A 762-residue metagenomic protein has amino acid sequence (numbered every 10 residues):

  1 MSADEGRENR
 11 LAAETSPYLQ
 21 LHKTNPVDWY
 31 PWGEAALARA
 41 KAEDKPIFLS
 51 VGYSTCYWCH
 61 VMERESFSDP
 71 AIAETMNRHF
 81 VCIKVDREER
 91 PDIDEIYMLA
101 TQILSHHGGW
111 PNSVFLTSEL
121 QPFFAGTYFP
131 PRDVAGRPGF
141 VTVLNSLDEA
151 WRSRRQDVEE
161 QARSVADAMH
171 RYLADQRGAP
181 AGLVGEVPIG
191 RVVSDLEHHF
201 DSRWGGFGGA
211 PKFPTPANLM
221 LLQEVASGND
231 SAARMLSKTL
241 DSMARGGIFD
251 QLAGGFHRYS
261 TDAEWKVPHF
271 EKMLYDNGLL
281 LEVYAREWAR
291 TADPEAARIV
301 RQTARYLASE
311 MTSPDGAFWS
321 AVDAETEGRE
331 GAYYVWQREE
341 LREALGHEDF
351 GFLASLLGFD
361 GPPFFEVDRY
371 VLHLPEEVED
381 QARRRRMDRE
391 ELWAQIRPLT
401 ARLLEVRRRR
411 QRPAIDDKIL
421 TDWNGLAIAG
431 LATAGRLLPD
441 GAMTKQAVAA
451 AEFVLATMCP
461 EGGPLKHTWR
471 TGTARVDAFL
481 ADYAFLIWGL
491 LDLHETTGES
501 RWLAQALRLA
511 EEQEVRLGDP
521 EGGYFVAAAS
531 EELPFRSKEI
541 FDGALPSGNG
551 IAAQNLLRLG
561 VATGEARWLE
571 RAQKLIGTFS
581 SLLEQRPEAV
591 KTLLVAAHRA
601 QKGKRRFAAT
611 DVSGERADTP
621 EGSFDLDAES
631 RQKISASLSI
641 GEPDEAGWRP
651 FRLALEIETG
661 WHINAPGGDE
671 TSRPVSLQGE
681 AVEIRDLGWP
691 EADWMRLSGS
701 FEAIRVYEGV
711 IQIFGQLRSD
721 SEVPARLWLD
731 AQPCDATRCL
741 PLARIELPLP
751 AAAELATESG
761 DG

Functional and structural regions predicted by a protein language model:
M1-G430, R436-L437, Q573-S623, A654 (+1 more regions): Replace the tail clause
I103-S105, E330, F541-G543, R705-V706: Short Gly/Pro-enriched turn/cap motifs at secondary-structure boundaries
V225-G228, E287-E295, A434-G441, L493-S500 (+1 more regions): Inter-helical turn/loop segments and adjacent helix faces that build the functional surface of alpha-helical bundle
S242-F249, A449-P460: Glycine-rich, acidic and aromatic/proline-enriched surface loops and short helix-turn segments that act as binding
S309-T312, A456-A484, G489-R631: Long, polar/charge-rich, low-hydrophobicity segments
F364, L569, R586-V595, R599-G762: Extracellular/lumen-exposed scaffold segments
